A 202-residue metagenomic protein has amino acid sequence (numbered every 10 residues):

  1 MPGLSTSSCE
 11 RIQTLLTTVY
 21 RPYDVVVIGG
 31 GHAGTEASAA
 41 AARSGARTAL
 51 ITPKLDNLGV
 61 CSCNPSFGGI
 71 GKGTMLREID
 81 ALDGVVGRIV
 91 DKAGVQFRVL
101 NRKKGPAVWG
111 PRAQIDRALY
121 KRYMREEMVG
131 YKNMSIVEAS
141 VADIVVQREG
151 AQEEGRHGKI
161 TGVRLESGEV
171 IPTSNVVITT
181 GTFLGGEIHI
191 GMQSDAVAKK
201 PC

Functional and structural regions predicted by a protein language model:
M1-T18: N-terminal mitochondrial targeting presequence
L15, P22, A39-Q147, S167 (+1 more regions): Conserved N-terminal/central alpha/beta ligand/cofactor-binding core
V19-A33: Beta1/beta-strand and adjacent pyrophosphate-binding region of the FAD-binding site in flavoprotein oxidoreductases
V26-I28, V170-T180: Short hydrophobic core segments
G30-A33, G168, P201: Short, glycine/acidic-rich beta->alpha junctions
H32-T35, K121-Y123, H157-L165: Short alpha-helical segments and helix-capping/turn motifs at coil-helix boundaries
V145-V170: Conserved beta-strand-loop-beta-strand element in the redox core of flavoprotein oxidoreductases
Q152, K200-P201: Low-complexity, intrinsically disordered short segments enriched for Gly/Pro and polybasic residues
